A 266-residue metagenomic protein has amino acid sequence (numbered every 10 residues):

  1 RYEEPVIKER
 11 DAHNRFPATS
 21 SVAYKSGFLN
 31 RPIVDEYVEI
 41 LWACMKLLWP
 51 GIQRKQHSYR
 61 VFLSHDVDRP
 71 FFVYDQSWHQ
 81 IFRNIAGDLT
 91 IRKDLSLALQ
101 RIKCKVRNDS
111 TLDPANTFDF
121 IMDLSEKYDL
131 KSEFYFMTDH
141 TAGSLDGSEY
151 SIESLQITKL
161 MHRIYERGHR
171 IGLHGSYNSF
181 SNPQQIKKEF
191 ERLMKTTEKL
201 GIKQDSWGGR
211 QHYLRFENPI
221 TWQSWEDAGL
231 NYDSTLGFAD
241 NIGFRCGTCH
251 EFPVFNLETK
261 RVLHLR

Functional and structural regions predicted by a protein language model:
R1-S151, F238-N241, C246-E251, L257-R266: Terminal accessory/targeting
D66, H174, W225: Conserved hydrophobic/aromatic pocket- or pore-lining residues that grip, position, or stack substrates in active sites
R69-V73, K93-S96, Q100, D119-R215: Metal-dependent polysaccharide deacetylase catalytic core of the NodB/CE4 family, i.e., the active-site-bearing domain
S179-R261: Catalytic domains of cell-wall/extracellular-matrix polysaccharide-remodeling enzymes, centered on de-N-acetylation
